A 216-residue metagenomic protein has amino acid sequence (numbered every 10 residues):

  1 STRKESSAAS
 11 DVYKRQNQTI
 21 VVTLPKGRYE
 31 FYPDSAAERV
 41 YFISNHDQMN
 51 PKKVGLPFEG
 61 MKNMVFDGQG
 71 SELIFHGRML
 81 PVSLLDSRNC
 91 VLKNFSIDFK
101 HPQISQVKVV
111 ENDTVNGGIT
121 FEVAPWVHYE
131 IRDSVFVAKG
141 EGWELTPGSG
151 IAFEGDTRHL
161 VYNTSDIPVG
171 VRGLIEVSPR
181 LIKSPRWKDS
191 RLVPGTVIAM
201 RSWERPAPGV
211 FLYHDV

Functional and structural regions predicted by a protein language model:
T2-A9, Y13: Single conserved hydrophobic/aromatic residue that forms the stacking wall/gate of nucleotide- or nucleobase-binding
K4, P25-R28: Short, well-ordered beta-to-alpha junction loops that form the rim of enzyme active sites and present histidine/acidic
K14, F31-V65, I74-K93, K100-G117 (+2 more regions): Extracellular beta-strand-rich solenoid/capping regions of secreted or surface-exposed proteins that bind or remodel
N17-I20: Loop/turn elements at helix/coil->beta-strand transitions in domains of secreted/extracellular proteins
R28, G70-E72, S96: A structural signal for beta-strand register positions
V107-G173: Non-catalytic, alpha-helical, charged scaffold/linker segments that couple or flank catalytic or architectural cores
S149-V216: Long, low-complexity, polar/charged, intrinsically disordered or flexibly structured peripheral segments
